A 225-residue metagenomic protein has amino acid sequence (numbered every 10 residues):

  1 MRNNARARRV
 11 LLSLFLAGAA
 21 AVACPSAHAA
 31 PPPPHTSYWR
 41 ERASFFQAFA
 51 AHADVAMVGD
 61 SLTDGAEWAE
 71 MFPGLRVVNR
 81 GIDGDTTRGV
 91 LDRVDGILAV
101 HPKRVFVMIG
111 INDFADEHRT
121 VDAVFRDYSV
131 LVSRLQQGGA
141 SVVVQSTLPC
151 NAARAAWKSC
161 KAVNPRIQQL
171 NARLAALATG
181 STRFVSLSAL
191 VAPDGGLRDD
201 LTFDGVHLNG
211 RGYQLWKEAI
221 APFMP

Functional and structural regions predicted by a protein language model:
M1-A56, W68, A99-V100, W157 (+4 more regions): N-terminal secretory targeting modules
A30-P32, R76-R80: Short, basic, glycine/proline-bearing loop/turn elements
W39-S44, T86-D92: N-terminal post-signal-peptidase region of extra-cytosolic proteins
V58, T63-V78, R88-D127, R134 (+2 more regions): Oxyanion-hole/transition-state-stabilizing segment in secreted/luminal serine hydrolases and related acyltransferases
R80-D85, S188: Short beta->alpha junction loops
R93, V124-L131, V163-R166, L170-L174: A general structural detector for well-ordered alpha-helical segments in enzyme core domains, enriched
G138-A140: A short helix->loop->beta-strand "cap" motif at the edges of active sites that frequently abuts
P149-P225: Catalytic His-Asp segment of secreted/periplasmic serine-dependent ester chemistry enzymes
